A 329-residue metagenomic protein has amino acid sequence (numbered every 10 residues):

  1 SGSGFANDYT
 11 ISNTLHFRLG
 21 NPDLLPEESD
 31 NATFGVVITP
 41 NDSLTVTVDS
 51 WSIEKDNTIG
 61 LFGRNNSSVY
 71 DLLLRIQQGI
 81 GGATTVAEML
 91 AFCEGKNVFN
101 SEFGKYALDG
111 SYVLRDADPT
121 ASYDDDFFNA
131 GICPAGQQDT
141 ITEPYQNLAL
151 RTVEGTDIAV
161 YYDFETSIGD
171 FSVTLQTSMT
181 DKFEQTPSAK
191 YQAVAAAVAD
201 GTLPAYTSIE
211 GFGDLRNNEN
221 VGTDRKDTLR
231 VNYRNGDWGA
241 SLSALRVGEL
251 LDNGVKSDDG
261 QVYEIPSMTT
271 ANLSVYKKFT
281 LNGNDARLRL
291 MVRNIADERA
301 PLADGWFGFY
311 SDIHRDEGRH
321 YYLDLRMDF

Functional and structural regions predicted by a protein language model:
S1-T47, I141-T156, N220-R225, D316-G318: Outer-membrane beta-barrel signature, preferentially recognizing the C-terminal barrel domain of Gram-negative
L19-P22, T142-N147, G211-N218, D258-Y263 (+1 more regions): Extracellular loop and loop/strand-boundary signature of outer-membrane beta-barrel proteins
P22, F34, Q146, I158 (+3 more regions): Membrane-embedded beta-strands of outer-membrane beta-barrel proteins, especially the hydrophobic/small aromatic
D30, D42, E154, T166-G169 (+4 more regions): Short coil turns and loop connectors of transmembrane beta-barrels in diderm outer membranes and organellar homologs
I38-P40, Y162-F164, Y233-N235, A244 (+2 more regions): Residue-level signature of outer-membrane beta-barrel architecture
T45, E54-N57, D181-E184, S241-V255 (+1 more regions): C-terminal beta-signal and adjacent terminal beta-strands/loops of Gram-negative outer-membrane beta-barrel proteins
W51-D56, G60-V255: Gram-negative outer-membrane beta-barrel transporters
A244, N253-T270: Generic long, charged, amphipathic alpha-helical segments
